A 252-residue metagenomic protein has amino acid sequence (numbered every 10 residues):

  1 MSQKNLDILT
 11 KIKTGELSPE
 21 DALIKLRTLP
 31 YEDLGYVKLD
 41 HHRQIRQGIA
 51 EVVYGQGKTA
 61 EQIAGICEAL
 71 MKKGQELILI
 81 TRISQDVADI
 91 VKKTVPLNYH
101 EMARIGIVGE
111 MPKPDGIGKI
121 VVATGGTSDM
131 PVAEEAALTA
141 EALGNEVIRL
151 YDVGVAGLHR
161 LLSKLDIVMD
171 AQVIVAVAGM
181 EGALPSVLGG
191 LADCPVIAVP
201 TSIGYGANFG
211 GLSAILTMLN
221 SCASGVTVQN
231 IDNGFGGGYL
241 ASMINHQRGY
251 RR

Functional and structural regions predicted by a protein language model:
M1-S84, D89, K93: Long amphipathic alpha-helical segments
E61-I63, D129-E134, L158-H159, A178-V187 (+2 more regions): Short glycine/serine/threonine-rich phosphate/pyrophosphate-binding segments that cradle anionic phosphate groups
K93-V95, L191-A192, C222-S224: Short, structured coil segments at secondary-structure junctions
A103-G109, E146-I167, L212-S213, Q229: Glycine-rich oxoanion-binding loops at beta->alpha junctions
G116-H159: Glycine-rich phosphate/diphosphate-binding loop of Rossmann-like nucleotide-binding domains
T124, S128, L165-M169, V173 (+2 more regions): C-terminal binding/interaction regions
S163-T201: Glycine-rich phosphate-binding loop
